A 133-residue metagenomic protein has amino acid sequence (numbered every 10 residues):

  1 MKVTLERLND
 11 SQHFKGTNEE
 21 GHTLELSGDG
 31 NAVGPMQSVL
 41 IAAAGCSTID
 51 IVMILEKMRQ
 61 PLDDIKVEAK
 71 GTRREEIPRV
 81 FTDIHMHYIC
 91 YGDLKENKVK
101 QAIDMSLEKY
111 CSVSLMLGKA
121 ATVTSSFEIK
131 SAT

Functional and structural regions predicted by a protein language model:
M1-I41, V52-T133: Extended beta-strand/beta-hairpin segments
I49: Short glycine/serine/threonine-rich phosphate/pyrophosphate-binding segments that cradle anionic phosphate groups
